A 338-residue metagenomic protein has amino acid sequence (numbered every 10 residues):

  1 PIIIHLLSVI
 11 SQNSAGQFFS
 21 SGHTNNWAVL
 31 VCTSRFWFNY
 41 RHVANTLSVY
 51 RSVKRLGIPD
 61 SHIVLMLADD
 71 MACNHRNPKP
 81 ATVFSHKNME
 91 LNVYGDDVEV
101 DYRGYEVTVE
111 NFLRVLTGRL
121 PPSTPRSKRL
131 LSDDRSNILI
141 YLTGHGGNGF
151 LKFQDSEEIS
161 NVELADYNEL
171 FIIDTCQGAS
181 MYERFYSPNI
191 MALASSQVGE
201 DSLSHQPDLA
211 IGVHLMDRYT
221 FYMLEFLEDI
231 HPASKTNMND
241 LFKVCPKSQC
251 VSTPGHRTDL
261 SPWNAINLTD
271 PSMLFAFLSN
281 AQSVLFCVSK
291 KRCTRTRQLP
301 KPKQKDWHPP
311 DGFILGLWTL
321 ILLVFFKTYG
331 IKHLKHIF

Functional and structural regions predicted by a protein language model:
I3-F338: Cysteine endopeptidase catalytic domains of the caspase/legumain-like
